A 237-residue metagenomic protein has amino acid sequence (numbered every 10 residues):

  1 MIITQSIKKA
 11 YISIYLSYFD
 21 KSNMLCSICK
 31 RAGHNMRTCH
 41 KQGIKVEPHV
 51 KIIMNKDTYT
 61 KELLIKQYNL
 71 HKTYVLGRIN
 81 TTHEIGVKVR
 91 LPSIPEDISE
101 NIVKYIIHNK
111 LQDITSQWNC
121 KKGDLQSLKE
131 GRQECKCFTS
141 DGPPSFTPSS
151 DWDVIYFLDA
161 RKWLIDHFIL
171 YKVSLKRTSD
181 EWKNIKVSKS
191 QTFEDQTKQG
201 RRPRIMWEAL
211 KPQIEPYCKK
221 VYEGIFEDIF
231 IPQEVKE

Functional and structural regions predicted by a protein language model:
T4, K8-K21: Short, intrinsically disordered linker segments that flank or connect zinc-binding domains
L25, E130-R132: Residues that mark the start of a beta-strand
L25-H34: Short Cys/His-rich zinc-binding micro-motifs
K30, H40-G43: Cys/His-coordinated zinc-binding microdomains
G33-R37, V46: Cys/His-rich zinc-coordinating "finger/knuckle" motifs
R37, V50-K129, K136-E237: Nucleic-acid endonuclease domains
